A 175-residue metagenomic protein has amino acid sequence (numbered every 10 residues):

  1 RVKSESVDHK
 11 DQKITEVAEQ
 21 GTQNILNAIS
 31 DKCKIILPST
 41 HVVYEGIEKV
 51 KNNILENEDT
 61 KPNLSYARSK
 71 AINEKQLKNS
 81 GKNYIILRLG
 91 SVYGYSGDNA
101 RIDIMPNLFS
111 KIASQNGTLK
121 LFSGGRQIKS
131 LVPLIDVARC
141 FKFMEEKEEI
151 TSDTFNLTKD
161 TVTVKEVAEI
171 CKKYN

Functional and structural regions predicted by a protein language model:
R1-S6, G46-I47, Y95: Helix N-cap/beta-alpha junction loops of NAD(P)-dependent oxidoreductase domains
R1-V17: NAD(P)H-binding glycine-rich loop region in Rossmannoid oxidoreductase-like domains and their noncatalytic homologs
T15-E19, N52-E58, P62-A71, A100-N107 (+1 more regions): Short-chain dehydrogenase/reductase
Q23-S65: Conserved Rossmann-fold NAD(P)-dependent oxidoreductase catalytic core, especially the SDR/UDP-sugar
N24-C33, Q76-N83, C171: A structural motif corresponding to the C-terminal end of an alpha-helix and its immediate exit/capping segment
K34-S39, V43, I85-S91, S130 (+1 more regions): Structural signature of the Rossmann-like NAD(P)-dependent dehydrogenase/reductase core
K75-K129, L134-A138, F143: NAD(P)-dependent short-chain dehydrogenase/reductase
G117, F122-N175: C-terminal substrate-binding subdomain of Rossmann-fold SDR/epimerase-dehydratase oxidoreductases
